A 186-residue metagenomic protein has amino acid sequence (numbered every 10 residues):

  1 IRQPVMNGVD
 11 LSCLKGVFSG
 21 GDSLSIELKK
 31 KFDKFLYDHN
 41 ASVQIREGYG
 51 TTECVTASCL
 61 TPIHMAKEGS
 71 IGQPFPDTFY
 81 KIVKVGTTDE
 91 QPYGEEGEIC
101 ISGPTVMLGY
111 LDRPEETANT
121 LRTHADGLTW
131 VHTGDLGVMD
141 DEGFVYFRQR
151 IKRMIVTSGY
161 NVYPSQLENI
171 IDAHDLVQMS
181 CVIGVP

Functional and structural regions predicted by a protein language model:
R2-S70, F79: Gly/Ser/Thr-rich phosphate-binding loop
Q3, P114, H174-D175: Acidic-histidine catalytic/liganding microenvironments
G21, G50, G72, G103 (+2 more regions): Active-site glycine-centered loops adjacent to acidic/histidine catalytic or metal-binding residues that shape
D33, I71, P76-T78, G97 (+2 more regions): Change "...and in nucleic-acid phosphodiester-cleaving endonucleases..." to "...and in nucleic-acid processing enzymes
Q44, K81-I101, T123, M139-E142: Conserved beta-loop-beta connector loops within the AMP-binding
C59-P62, G72, Q91-E95, L108-D112: Active-site glycine/GP-rich loop and adjacent strand/helix microenvironment that borders small-molecule binding pockets
G69-F75, T120-L121, G127-T129: Short Gly/Pro-enriched turn/cap motifs at secondary-structure boundaries
G103, L108-G109, N119, L128 (+1 more regions): AMP-binding/adenylate-forming catalytic core of the ANL superfamily
